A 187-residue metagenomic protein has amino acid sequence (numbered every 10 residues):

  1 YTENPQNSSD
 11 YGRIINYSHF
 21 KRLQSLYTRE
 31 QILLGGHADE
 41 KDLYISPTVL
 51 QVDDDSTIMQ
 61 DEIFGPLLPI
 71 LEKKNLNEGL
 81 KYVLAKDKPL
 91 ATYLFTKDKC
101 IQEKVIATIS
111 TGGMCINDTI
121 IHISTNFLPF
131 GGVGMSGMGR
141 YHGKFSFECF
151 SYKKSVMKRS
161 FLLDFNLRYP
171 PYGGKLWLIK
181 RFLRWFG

Functional and structural regions predicted by a protein language model:
Y1-Q24, H37-Y44, Q60-G65, N126-F127 (+1 more regions): Flexible, acidic loop-helix segments that line cofactor/substrate-binding pockets
S25-E30: Helical element adjacent to the flavin cofactor pocket in flavoenzyme catalytic cores
Q31-H37: Short secondary-structure junctions
Y44-G187: Conserved C-terminal structural/oligomerization subdomain of aldehyde/semialdehyde dehydrogenase
